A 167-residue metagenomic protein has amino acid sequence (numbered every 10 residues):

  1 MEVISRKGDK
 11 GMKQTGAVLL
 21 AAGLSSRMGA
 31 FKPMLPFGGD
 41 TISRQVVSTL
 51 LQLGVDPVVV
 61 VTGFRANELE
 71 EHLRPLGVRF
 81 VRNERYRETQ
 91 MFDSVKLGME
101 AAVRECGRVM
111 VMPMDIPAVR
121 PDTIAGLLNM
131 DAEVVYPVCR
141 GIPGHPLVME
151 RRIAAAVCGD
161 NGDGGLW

Functional and structural regions predicted by a protein language model:
I4-K10: Short, low-complexity, charge-dense intrinsically disordered segments
K13-T62: N-terminal glycine-rich phosphate-binding loop and ensuing alpha1 helix
S43-R108: Conserved N-terminal catalytic core of the sugar/cofactor nucleotidyltransferase
I116-A118: Acidic metal-phosphate-binding loop of nucleotide-sugar-dependent transferases
D122-G141: Conserved donor-nucleotide/metal-binding helix-loop-beta segment in metal-dependent transferases, i.e., the alpha-helix
C139-W167: Catalytic-core segments of class I nucleotidyltransferases/pyrophosphorylases that form NMP-activated intermediates
